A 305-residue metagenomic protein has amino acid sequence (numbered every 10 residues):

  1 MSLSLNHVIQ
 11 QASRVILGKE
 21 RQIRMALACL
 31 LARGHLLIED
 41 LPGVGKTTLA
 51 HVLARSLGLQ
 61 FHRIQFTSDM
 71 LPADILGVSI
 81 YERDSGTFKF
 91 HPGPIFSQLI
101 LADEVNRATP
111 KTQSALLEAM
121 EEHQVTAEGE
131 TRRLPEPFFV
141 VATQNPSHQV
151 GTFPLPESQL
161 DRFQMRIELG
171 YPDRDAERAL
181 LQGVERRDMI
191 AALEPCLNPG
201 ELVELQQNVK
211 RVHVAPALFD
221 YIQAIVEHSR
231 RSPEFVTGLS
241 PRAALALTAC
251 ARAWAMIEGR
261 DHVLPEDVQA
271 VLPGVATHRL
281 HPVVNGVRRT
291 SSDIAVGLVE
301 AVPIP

Functional and structural regions predicted by a protein language model:
S2-V44: Pre-Walker A (pre-P-loop) alpha-helix and adjacent loop at the N terminus of AAA/AAA+ ATPase modules, a conserved
R24-A28, Y81-L101, E130: Conserved alpha-helical scaffold flanking the Walker A/P-loop in AAA+ ATPase domains
L27-T67: Walker A/P-loop
D40, D103-E104, A115: Walker B catalytic acidic pair
L41, I75, T143: P-loop (Walker A) phosphate-binding loop of NTP-binding proteins
S56-D84: AAA+/P-loop NTPase substrate/partner-engagement loops
E82-T87, A108-T112, M120-R211, R252-W254: Canonical AAA+ ATPase core
R231-P305: C-terminal engagement/docking regions of AAA+ P-loop ATPases
